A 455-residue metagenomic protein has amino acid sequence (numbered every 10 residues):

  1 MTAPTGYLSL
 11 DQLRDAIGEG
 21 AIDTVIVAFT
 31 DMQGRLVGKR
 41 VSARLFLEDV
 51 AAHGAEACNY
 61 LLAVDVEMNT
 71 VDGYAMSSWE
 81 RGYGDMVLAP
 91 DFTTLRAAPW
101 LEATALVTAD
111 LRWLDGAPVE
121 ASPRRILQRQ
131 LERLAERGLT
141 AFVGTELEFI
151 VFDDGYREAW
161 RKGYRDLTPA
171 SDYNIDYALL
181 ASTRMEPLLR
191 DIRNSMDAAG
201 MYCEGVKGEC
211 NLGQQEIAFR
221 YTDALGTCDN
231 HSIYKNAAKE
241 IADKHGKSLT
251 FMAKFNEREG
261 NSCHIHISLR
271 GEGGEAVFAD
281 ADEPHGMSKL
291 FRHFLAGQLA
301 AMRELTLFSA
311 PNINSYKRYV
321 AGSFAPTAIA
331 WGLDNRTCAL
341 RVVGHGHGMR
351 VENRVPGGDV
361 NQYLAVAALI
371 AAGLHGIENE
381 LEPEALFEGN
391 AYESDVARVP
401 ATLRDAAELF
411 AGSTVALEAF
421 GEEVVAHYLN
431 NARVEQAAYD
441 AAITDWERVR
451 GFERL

Functional and structural regions predicted by a protein language model:
M1-C203, T227, D395-L455: ATP/Mg2+-dependent ligation/transfer catalytic cores
T2-Y7, G20, I233, E240-I241 (+3 more regions): Catalytic-core signal marking the mid-to-C-terminal active-site face
D31-Q33, R112-P118, A181, Y221-T227 (+4 more regions): A generic structural motif
R96-A103, A141, V206-N211, R258 (+2 more regions): Short glycine/proline-enriched loop/turn "hinge" motifs that connect secondary-structure elements and lie
V107-W113, Q215-Y221, I267: Short, hydrophobic beta-strand segments
F142-I150, G163-L179, A199-F219, L249-H266 (+1 more regions): Core alpha/beta catalytic barrel or barrel-like domain that forms the active/cofactor pocket in diverse metabolic
L180-M185, L189-C203, I217-A224, K235-F251 (+1 more regions): Accessory "access/gating" subregions that flank catalytic or transport cores
Y221-S232, F255-E257: Active-site neighborhood of thiol-dependent amide/isopeptide-bond enzymes
